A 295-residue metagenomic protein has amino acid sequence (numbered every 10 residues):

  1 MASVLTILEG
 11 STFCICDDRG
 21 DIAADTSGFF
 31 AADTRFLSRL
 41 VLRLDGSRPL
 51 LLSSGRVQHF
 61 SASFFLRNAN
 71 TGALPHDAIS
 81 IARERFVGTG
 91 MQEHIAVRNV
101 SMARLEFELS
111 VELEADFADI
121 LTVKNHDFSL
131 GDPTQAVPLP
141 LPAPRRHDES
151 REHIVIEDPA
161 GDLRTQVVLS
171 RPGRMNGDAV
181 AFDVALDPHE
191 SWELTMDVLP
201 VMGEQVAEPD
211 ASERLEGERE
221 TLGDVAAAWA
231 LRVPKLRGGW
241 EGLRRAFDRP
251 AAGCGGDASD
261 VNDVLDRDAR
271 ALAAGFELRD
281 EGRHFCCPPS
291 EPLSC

Functional and structural regions predicted by a protein language model:
M1-T71, I81, L199, W240 (+1 more regions): Beta-strand-rich N-terminal accessory domains
A2-L5, G28-A32, S53-G55, F86 (+2 more regions): Short linear motifs in intrinsically disordered
A23-D25, E93-A96: Short, well-ordered strand-loop elements centered on a beta-strand within folded domains, enriched for acidic residues
D33, H76-G88, L109: Beta-sheet-dominated interaction scaffolds and their linkers
V41, S63-F65, A96, V155 (+1 more regions): Residue-level detector of beta-strand face positions
G46-S47, H76-A78, A160-D162: Glycine-centered tight beta-turn/hairpin loop motif at sheet-sheet or coil-to-beta transitions
G90-Q92, N99-S290: Acidic/polar, glycine-enriched structural segments that form the non-catalytic walls/loops of the carbohydrate-binding
L293-C295: Contiguous, well-ordered alpha-helical segments that form the cores/surfaces of helical PPI scaffolds
